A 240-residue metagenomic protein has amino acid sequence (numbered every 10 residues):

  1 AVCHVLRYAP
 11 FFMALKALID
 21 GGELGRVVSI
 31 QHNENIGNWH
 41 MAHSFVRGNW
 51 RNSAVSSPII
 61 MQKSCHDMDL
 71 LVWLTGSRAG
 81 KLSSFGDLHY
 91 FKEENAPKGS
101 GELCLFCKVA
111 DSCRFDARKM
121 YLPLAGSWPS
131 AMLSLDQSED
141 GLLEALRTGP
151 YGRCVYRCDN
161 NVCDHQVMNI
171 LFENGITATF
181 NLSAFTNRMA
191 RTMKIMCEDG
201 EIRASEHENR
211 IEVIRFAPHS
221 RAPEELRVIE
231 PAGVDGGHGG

Functional and structural regions predicted by a protein language model:
L6-R153: Predominantly a Rossmann-like dinucleotide-binding segment in NAD(P)-dependent oxidoreductases
L24-G25, G175-T177: Coil-to-beta-strand transition motifs
I30, F180-N181: Beta-strand scaffold of nucleotide-dependent catalytic cores
R78-S84, T177-F180, E201-S205: Acidic/polar loop patches that form or flank catalytic/metal-binding clefts of enzymes that bind anionic ligands
F91-I176, R191-G240: C-terminal glycine/acidic-rich active-site capping loop/insertion
I170, N181-L182: Short beta-strand segments that buttress and anchor functional surface loops
A184-N187: Short polar/acidic secondary-structure junctions
